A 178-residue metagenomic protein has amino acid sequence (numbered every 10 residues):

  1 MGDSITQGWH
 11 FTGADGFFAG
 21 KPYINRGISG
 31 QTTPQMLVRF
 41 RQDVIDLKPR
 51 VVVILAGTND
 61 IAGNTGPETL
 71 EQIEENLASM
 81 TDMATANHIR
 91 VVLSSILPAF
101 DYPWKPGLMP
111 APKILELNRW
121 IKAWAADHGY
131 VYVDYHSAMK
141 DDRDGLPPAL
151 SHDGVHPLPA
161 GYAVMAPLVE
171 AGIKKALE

Functional and structural regions predicted by a protein language model:
M1, R26, V133-Y135: Hydrophobic residues at beta-strand termini and immediately following loops that shape nucleotide-binding pockets
M1-F11, S29-T32: Catalytic nucleophile-elbow at a beta strand-turn-alpha helix junction centered on a G-D-S/GDSL motif, marking
G13-P22, Q31, Q35-E178: Alpha-helical cap/lid subdomain in secreted, periplasmic, or secretory-pathway luminal O-acyl-processing enzymes
